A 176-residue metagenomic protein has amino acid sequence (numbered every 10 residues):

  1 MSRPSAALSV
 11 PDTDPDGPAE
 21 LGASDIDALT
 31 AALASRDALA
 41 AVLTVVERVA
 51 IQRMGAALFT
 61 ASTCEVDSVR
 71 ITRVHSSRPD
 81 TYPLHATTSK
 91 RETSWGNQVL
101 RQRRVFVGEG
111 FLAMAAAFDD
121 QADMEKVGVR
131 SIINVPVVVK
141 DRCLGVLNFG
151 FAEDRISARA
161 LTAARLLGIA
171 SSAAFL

Functional and structural regions predicted by a protein language model:
M1-D37: Signal-transmission linkers at sensory-effector interfaces
S2-S5, D12-P15, G150-L176: Juxtadomain coupling helices with adjacent low-complexity linkers
D25-A32, A38-A61, D141: Amphipathic alpha-helical coiled-coil segments that mediate homodimerization and allosteric signal transmission
A61-P83: GAF sensory/regulatory domain recognition with acknowledged cross-activation on helical regulatory dimers
C64, D80-A115: Regulatory sensory and allosteric helical modules in signal-transduction proteins and certain transcription factors
L112-V129: Signal-transducing coupling segments at domain and membrane junctions
S131-V138: A short, aliphatic-rich beta-strand micro-motif
D141-F151: Sensory beta-strand/linker motifs that couple input domains to effectors
